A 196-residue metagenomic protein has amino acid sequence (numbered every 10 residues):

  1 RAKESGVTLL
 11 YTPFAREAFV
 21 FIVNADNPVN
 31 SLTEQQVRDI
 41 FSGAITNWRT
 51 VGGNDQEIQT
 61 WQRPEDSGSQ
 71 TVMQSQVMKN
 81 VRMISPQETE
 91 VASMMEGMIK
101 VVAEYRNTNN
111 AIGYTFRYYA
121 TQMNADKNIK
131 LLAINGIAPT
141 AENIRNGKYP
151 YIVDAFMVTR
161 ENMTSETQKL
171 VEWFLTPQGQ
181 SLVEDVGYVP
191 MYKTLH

Functional and structural regions predicted by a protein language model:
R1-H196: Exported/periplasmic ABC-transporter solute-binding proteins
